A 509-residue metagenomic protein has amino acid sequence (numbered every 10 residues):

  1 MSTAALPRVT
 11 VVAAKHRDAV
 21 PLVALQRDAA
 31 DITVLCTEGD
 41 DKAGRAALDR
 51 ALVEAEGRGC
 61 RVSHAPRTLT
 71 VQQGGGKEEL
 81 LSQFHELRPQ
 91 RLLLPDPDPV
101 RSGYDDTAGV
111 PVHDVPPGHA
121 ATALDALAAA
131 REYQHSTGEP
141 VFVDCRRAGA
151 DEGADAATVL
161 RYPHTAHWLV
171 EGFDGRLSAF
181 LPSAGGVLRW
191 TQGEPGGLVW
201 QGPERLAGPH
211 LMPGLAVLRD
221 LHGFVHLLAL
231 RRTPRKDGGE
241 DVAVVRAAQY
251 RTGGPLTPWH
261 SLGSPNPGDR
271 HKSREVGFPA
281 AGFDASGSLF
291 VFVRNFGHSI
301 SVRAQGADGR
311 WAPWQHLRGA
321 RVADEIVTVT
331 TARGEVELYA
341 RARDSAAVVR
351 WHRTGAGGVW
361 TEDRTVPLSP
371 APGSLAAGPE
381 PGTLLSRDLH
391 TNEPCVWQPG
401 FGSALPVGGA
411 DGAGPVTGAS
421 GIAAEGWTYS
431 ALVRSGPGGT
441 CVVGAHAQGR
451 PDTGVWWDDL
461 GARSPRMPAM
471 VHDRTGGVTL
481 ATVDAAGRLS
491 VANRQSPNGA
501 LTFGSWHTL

Functional and structural regions predicted by a protein language model:
M1-V12, Q26, K42-G186: Metal-dependent de-N-acetylase/amidase catalytic core
T10-V20: Short, glycine-rich nucleotide/cofactor-binding loops
V11, V34-C36, L227: Structural beta-sheet core signal
A13, C36, P95, V293-R294: Short beta-strand segments
D18, T122, H298: Short phosphate-engaging motifs
D18-E38: Histidine-anchored nucleotide/phosphate-binding helix
D28-D31, H85-Q90, H135-S136, D308-G309 (+2 more regions): Secondary-structure boundary elements
A157-L509: A structural motif
